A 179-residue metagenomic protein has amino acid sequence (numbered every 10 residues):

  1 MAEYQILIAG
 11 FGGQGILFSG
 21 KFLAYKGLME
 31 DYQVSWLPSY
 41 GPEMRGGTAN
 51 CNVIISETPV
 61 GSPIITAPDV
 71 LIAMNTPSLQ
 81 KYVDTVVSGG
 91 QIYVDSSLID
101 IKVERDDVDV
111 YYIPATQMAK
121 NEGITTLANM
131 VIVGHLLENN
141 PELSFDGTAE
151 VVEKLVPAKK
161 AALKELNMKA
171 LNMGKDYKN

Functional and structural regions predicted by a protein language model:
M1-N179: Active-site cofactor/cluster-binding pocket
